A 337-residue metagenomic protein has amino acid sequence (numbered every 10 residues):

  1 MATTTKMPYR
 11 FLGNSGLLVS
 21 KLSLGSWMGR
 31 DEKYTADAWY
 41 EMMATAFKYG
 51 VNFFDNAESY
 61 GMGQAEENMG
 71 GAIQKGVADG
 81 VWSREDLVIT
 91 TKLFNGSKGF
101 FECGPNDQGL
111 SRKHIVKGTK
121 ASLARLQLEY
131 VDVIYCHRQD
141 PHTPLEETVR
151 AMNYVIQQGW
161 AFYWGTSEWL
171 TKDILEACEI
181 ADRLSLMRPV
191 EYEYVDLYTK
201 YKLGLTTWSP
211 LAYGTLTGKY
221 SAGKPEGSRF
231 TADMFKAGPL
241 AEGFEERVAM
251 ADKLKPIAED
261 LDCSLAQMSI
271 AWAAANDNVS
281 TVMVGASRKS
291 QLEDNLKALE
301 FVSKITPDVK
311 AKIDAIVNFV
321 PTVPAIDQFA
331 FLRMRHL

Functional and structural regions predicted by a protein language model:
M1-L87, Q157: N-terminal binding-site loop/beta-alpha segment at the start of enzyme catalytic domains that lines or forms
A2-M7, K200, K224-D260, A275-V279 (+2 more regions): Terminal-tail/helix-coil boundary detector
L12, L24, F54, M69 (+11 more regions): Conserved, mostly hydrophobic/aromatic
G13-D31, T90-N106, Y130, Y135: N-terminal small/glycine-rich loop or linker at the start of catalytic domains across soluble metabolic enzymes
V19-S23, N52-F53, D86-T90, Y130-I134 (+4 more regions): Structural preference for beta-strand elements that scaffold enzyme active sites
W27, S59, K92-G96, C136-Q139 (+3 more regions): Active-site beta-loop-alpha junctions enriched in small/polar residues
K48, G96-E193: Glycine/proline-rich, positively charged, aromatic-decorated active-site loop/lid region on the catalytic face
E191-F230, S264: Aromatic-lined glycan-binding groove of carbohydrate-active enzymes
